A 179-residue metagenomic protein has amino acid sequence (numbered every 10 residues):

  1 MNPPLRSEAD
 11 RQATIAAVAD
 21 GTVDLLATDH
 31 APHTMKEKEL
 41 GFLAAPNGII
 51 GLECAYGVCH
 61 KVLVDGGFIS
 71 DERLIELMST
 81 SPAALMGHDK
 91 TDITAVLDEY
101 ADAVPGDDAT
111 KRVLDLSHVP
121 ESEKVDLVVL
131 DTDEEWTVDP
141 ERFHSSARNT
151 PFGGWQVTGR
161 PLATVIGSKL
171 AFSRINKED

Functional and structural regions predicted by a protein language model:
M1-A9, P46-G51, P151-Q156: A short acidic, glycine-rich active-site loop that binds or catalyzes chemistry on phosphate/adenosine moieties
M1-L26: Histidine/acidic residue-rich metal-binding segments in metalloenzymes
N2-L5, P32, P82, P161: Proline-rich low-complexity regions
A9-A16, A55-K61, V157-T164: Short C-terminal domain-edge/linker segments immediately following a structured domain
A17-A19, V23-L26, A31-V128: His/Asp/Glu-enriched, well-ordered alpha-helical/loop segment that forms or immediately abuts the divalent-metal
G41-A44, L97-D179: C-terminal cap of metal-dependent C-N hydrolases
